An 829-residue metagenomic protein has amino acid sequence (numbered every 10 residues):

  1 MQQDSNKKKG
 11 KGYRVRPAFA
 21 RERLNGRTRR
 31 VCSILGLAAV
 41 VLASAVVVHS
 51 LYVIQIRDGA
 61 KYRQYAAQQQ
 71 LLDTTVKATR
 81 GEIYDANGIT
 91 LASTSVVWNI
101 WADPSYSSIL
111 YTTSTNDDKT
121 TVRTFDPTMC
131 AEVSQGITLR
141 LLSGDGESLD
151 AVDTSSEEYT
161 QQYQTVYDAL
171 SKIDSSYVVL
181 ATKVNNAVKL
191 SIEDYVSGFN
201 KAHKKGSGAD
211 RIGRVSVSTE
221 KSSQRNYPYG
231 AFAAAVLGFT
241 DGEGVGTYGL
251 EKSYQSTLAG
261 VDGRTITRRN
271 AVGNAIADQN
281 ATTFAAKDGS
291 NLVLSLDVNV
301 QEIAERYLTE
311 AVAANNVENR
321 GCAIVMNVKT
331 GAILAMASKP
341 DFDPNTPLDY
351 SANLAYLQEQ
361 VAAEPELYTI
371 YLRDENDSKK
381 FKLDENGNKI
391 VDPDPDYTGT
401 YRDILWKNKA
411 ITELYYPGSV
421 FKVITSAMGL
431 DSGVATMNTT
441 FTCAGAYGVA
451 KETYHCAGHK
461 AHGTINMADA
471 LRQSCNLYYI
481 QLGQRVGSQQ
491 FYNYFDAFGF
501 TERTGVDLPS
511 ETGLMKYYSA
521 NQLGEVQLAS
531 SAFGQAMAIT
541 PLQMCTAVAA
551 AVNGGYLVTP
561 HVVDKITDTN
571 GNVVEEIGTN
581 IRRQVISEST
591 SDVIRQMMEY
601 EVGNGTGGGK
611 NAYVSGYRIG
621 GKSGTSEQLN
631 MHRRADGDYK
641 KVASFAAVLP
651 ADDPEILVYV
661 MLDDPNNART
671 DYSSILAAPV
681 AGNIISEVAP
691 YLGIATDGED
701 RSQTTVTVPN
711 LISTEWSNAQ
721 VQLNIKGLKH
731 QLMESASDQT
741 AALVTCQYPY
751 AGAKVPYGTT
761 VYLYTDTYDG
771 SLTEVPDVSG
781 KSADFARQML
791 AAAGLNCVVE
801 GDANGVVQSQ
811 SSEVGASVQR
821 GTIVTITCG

Functional and structural regions predicted by a protein language model:
M1-D392, L405, L414, Q489-D496 (+6 more regions): Periplasmic/cell-envelope proteins involved in peptidoglycan metabolism and beta-lactam response
V76-T79, A86, S93-V97, S175 (+25 more regions): Extracytoplasmic
A78, T124-A131, T182-N186, G244-Y248 (+15 more regions): Soluble non-cytosolic domains of exported or imported proteins
A92, W98, N270-F284, K329-V420 (+3 more regions): Beta-lactam-recognizing serine transpeptidase/beta-lactamase-like catalytic domain environment
T138-G146, S197, D241, A259 (+12 more regions): Sec-exported extracytoplasmic/periplasmic mature domains
L149-Q161, V317-T330, T442-A446, S510-T512 (+4 more regions): Acidic/histidine-enriched alpha-helical segments
I577, G616, N630, V660-G829: Ligand-recognition elements built from short beta-strands and adjacent flexible loops
